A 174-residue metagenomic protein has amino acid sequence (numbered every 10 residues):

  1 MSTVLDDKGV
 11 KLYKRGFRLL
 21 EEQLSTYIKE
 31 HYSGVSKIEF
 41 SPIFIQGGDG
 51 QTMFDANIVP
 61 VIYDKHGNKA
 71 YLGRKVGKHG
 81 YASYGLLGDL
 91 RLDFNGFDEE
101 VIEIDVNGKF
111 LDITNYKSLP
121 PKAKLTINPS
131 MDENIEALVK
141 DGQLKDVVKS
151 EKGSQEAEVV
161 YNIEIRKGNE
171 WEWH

Functional and structural regions predicted by a protein language model:
M1-D64, V76: N-terminal export/targeting and maturation segments
G67-R74: Mid-length scaffold segments of soluble, non-membrane domains
G77-H174: Extracytoplasmic electrostatic interaction patches
